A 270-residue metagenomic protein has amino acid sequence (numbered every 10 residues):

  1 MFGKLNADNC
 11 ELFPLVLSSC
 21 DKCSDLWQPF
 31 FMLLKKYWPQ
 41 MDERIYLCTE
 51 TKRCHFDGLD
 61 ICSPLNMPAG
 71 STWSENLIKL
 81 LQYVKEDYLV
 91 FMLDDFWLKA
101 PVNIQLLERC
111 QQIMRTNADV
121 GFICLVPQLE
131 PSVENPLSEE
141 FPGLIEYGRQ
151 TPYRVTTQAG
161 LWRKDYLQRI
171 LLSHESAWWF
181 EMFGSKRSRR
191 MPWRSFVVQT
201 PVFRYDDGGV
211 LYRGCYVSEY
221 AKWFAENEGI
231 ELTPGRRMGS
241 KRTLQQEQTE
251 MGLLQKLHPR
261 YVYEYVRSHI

Functional and structural regions predicted by a protein language model:
M1-A69, L81-Y88: N-terminal anchoring/stem segment of glycosyltransferases
M1-L12, I230-I270: Membrane-proximal basic amphipathic "stem/tether" segments
Y46-L47, L89-F91, G121-V126, L161 (+2 more regions): A structural signal for short, well-ordered beta-strand segments and their strand-loop junctions that often border
D87-W97: Short beta-strand-to-loop acidic/aromatic patch adjacent to the donor-nucleotide binding site
P101-E130: Conserved donor-nucleotide/metal-binding helix-loop-beta segment in metal-dependent transferases, i.e., the alpha-helix
P136-P152: Short, flexible, basic/aromatic active-site loop/helix in glycosyltransferases
R154-E219: Catalytic core and acceptor-binding pocket of nucleotide-sugar-dependent glycosyltransferases
